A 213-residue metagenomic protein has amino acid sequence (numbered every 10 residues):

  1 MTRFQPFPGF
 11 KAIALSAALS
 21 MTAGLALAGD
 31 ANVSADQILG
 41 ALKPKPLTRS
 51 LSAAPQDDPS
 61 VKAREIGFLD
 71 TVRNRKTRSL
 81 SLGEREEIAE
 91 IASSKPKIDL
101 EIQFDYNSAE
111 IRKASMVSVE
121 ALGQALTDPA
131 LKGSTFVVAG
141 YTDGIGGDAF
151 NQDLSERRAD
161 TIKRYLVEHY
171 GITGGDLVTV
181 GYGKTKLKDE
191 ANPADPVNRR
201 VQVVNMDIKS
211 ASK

Functional and structural regions predicted by a protein language model:
T2-S93: N-terminal targeting leaders that direct proteins to extracytoplasmic destinations
K11-I13, S20, S94-P96, A130 (+2 more regions): A generic structural signal for short, solvent-exposed coil/turn residues that cap or connect secondary-structure
A17, S108, T127, D148 (+1 more regions): Generic anion/oxyanion-binding catalytic loop in active/binding sites
L25, Q37-G40, I102, A109 (+2 more regions): Flexible, active-site-adjacent loop/turn segments at secondary-structure boundaries
A35, L39, I66-L69, S108 (+4 more regions): Extracytoplasmic/secreted envelope proteins and their assembly/folding machinery, especially bacterial periplasmic
V61, L80-G83, P96, Q103 (+6 more regions): Short, functionally important structural connectors and interaction interfaces within domains
L82, E86-S93, K97, F104-A139 (+3 more regions): Periplasmic peptidoglycan-binding/anchoring modules of Gram-negative envelope and division proteins
K113, Y141-K213: Periplasmic OmpA-like peptidoglycan-binding domain that tethers envelope proteins to the cell wall
